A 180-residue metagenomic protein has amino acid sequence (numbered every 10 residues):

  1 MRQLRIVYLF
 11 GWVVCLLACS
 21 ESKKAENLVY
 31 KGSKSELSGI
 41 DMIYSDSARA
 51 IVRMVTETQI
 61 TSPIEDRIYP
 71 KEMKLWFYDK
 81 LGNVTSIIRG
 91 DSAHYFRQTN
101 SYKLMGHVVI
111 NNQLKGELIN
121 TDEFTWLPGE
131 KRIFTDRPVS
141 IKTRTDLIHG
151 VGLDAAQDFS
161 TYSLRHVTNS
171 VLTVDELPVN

Functional and structural regions predicted by a protein language model:
M1-N180: Mature-chain termini and adjacent capping regions
